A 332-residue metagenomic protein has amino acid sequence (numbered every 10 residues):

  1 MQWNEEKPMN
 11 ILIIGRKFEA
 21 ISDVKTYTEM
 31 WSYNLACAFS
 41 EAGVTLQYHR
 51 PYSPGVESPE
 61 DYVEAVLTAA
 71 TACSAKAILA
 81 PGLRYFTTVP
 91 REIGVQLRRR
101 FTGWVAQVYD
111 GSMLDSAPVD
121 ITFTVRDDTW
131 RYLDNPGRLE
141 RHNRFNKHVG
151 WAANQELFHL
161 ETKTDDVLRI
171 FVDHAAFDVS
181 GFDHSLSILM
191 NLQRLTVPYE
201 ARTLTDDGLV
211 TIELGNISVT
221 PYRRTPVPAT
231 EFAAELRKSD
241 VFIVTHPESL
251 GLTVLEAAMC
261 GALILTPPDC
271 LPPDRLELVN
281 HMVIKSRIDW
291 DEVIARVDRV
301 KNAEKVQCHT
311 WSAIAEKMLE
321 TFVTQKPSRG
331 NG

Functional and structural regions predicted by a protein language model:
M1-V89, Y199, S312, R329-G332: N-terminal pre-catalytic "stem/leader" segment of glycosyltransferase-like enzymes
Y27, K285-G330: A charged, aromatic-enriched C-terminal amphipathic alpha-helix characteristic of glycosyltransferases across folds
W31, N154-L157, K163-G215, V219 (+1 more regions): Conserved catalytic-core segment of nucleotide-activated headgroup transferases in glycan assembly
Q47-G137: Extended catalytic core of nucleotide-activated donor transferases of GT-like folds
G111, D128-T129, H142-H159, G208: Short beta-strand->alpha-helix junction loop in the catalytic core of nucleotide-activated group-transfer enzymes
A233, L255-M259, P273: Short alpha-helical segment that forms part of, or immediately flanks, the ligand-binding pocket in carbohydrate-active
A234-S249, A262: Acidic donor-binding loop of glycosyltransferase active sites
L263-P267: Short hydrophobic beta-strand element within catalytic cores of glycosyltransferases and related nucleotide-activated
